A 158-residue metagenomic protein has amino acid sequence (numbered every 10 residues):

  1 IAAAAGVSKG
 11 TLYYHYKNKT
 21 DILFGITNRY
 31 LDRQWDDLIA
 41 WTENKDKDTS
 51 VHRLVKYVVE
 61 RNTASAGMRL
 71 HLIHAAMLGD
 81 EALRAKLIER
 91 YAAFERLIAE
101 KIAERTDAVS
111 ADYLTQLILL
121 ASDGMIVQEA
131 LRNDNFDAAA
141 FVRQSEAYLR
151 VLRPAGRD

Functional and structural regions predicted by a protein language model:
I1-D21, G25: Helix-turn-helix
A4, H15, R33, R105-A108 (+1 more regions): Residue cluster at the C-terminal edge of the helix-turn-helix DNA-binding motif
Y16, L31, Y91, E95 (+1 more regions): Short amphipathic alpha-helical/adjacent loop interface patches that line ligand and macromolecule-binding sites
D21, G25, D36-A66, E104 (+2 more regions): Hydrophobic alpha-helical connector segments
N28-Q34: Short, basic, alpha-helical segments at the C-terminal edge of helix-turn-helix-like DNA-binding modules
R61-A85: Amphipathic alpha-helical segments used for helix-helix packing
A64-M68, R90-L97, A121: Amphipathic, well-ordered alpha-helical segments in soluble domains
R84-E89, A103-D158: Hydrophobic/aromatic-rich alpha-helical bundle segments in the mid-to-C-terminal region
